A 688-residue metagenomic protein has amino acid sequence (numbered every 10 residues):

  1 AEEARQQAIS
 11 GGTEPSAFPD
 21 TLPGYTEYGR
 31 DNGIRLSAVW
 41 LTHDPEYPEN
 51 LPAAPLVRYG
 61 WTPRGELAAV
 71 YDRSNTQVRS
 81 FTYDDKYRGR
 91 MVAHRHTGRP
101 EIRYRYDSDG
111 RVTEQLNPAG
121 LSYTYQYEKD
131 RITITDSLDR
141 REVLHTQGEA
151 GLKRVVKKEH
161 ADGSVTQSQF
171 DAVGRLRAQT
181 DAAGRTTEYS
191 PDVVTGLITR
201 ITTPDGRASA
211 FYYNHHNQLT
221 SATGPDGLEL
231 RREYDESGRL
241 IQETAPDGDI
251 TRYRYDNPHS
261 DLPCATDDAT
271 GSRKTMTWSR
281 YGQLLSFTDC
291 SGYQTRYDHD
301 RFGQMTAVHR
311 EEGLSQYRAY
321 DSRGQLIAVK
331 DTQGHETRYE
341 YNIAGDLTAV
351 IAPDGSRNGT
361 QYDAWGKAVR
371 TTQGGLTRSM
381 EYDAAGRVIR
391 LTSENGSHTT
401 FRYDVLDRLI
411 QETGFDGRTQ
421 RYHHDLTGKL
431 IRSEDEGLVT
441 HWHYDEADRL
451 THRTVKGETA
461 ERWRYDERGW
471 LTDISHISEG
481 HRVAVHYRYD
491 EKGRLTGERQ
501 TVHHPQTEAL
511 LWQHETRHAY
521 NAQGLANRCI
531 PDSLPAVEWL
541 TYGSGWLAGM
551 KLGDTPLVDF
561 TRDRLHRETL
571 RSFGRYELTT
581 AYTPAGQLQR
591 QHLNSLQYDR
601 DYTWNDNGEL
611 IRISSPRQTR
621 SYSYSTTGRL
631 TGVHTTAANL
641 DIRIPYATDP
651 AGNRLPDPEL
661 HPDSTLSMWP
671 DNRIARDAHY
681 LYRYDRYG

Functional and structural regions predicted by a protein language model:
A1-G688: Extended charged/polar low-complexity repeat regions
